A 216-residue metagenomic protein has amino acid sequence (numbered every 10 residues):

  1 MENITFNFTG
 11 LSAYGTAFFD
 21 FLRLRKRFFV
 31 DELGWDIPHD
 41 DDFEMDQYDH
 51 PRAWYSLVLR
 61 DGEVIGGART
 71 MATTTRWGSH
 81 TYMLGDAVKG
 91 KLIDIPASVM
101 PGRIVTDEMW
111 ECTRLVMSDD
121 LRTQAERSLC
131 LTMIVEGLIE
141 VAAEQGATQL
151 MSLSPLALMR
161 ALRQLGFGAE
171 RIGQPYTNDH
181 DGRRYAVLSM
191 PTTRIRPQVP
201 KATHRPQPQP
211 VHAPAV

Functional and structural regions predicted by a protein language model:
M1-G15, E136-G146, M190-R196: N-terminal short leaders/motifs
T5-D107, L165-T177, P191-T193, P214-V216: A conserved beta-strand-loop-helix scaffold within acyl/acetyltransferase catalytic domains
H39-F43, C130, H180, P206: Residue-level signal for alpha-helical context at structural boundaries
A72-T74, D119, L158, R194-R196: Feature marks short, surface-exposed loop/turn motifs that line or immediately flank catalytic pockets and channel
G78-P175, D179-S189: Acyl-donor binding region in acyl/amide transferases
G173-V216: Long hydrophobic alpha-helical segments typical of transmembrane helices together with their membrane-interfacial
